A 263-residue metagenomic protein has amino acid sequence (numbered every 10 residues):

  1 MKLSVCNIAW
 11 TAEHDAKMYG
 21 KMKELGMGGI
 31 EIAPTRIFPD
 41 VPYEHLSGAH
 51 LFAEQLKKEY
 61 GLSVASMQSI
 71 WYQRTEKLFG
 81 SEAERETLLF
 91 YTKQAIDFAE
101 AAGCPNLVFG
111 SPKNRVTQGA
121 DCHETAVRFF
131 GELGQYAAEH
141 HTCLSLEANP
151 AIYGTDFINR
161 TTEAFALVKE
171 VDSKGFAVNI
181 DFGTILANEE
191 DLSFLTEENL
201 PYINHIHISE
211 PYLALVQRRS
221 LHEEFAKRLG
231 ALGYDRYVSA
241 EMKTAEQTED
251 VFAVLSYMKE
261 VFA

Functional and structural regions predicted by a protein language model:
M1-G28, K58, L89, G103 (+2 more regions): Histidine-acidic metal/acid-base catalytic patches
A9-T11, P34-R36, I70-Q73, K113-R115 (+4 more regions): Active-site-proximal loop/turn and secondary-structure-junction residues that shape catalytic pockets, frequently
A16-K17, E59-Y60, E76-A177: Active-site acidic/histidine proton-transfer and metal-coordination neighborhood in alpha/beta enzyme cores
E31, S66, V108, S145 (+2 more regions): Conserved beta-strand positions in the central sheet of alpha/beta enzyme cores
A33-E54, S111-K113, T117: Glycine-rich, proline-tolerant flexible connector loops at the mouths of alpha/beta enzymes
V41-H45, L78-A83, Q118-H123, T155-N159 (+3 more regions): Short, solvent-exposed loop/turn segments at secondary-structure boundaries
A49-H50, A126, H222, L255: Well-ordered, non-membrane alpha-helical segments in soluble/globular domains
K57, G61-A65: Glycine-rich, aromatic-flanked loop segments that form ligand/cofactor-binding clefts across common enzyme folds
